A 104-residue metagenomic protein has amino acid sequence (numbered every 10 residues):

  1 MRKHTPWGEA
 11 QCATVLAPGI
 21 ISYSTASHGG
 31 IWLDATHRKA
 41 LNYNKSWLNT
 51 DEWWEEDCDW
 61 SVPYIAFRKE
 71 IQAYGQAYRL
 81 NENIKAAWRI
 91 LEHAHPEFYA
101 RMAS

Functional and structural regions predicted by a protein language model:
M1-T25: Eukaryotic non-globular interaction segments with acidic/serine-rich, low-complexity composition and alpha-helical
K3, Y43, N49-T50, E56 (+1 more regions): Acidic, low-complexity intrinsically disordered regions
H4, H28, H37, H93-H95: Histidine (H) residue identity feature
E9, I20, G30-I31, Q76: Intrinsically disordered, low-complexity regions
I21-L48: A short, structured beta-strand/loop element
W53-S104: Short, compact, well-ordered microdomains
